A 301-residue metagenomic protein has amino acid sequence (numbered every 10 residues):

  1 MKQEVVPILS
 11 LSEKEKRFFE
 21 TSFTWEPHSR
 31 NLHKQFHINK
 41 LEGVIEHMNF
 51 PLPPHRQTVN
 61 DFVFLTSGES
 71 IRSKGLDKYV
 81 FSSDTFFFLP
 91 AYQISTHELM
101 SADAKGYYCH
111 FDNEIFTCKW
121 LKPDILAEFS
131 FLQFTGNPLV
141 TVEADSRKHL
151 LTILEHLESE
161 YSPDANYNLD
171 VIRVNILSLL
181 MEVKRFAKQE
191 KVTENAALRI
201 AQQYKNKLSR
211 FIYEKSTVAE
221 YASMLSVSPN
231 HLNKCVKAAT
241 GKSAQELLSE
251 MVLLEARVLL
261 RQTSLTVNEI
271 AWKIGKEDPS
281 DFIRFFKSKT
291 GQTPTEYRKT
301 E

Functional and structural regions predicted by a protein language model:
M1-S70, Y79: Generic protein-terminus/edge-of-domain signal
K2-L9, S22-W25, E98-S159: A hydrophobic/aromatic-rich effector-binding and dimerization subdomain of bacterial HTH-type transcriptional regulators
L76-F88: Short acidic-glycine-tyrosine-enriched beta hairpin
D84, L232, D281-F282, F286: Short hydrophobic/aromatic patch on the recognition helix
F87, A91-H97, F116: Histidine-centered metal-chelating micro-motifs
D145-K191, R199: An amphipathic alpha-helical interaction segment
E158-A165, E182-E190, Y204-T217, C235-T240 (+4 more regions): Basic, amphipathic alpha-helical hairpins
A238-I283, E296-E301: Terminal helix-turn-helix DNA-binding modules in bacterial transcription factors
